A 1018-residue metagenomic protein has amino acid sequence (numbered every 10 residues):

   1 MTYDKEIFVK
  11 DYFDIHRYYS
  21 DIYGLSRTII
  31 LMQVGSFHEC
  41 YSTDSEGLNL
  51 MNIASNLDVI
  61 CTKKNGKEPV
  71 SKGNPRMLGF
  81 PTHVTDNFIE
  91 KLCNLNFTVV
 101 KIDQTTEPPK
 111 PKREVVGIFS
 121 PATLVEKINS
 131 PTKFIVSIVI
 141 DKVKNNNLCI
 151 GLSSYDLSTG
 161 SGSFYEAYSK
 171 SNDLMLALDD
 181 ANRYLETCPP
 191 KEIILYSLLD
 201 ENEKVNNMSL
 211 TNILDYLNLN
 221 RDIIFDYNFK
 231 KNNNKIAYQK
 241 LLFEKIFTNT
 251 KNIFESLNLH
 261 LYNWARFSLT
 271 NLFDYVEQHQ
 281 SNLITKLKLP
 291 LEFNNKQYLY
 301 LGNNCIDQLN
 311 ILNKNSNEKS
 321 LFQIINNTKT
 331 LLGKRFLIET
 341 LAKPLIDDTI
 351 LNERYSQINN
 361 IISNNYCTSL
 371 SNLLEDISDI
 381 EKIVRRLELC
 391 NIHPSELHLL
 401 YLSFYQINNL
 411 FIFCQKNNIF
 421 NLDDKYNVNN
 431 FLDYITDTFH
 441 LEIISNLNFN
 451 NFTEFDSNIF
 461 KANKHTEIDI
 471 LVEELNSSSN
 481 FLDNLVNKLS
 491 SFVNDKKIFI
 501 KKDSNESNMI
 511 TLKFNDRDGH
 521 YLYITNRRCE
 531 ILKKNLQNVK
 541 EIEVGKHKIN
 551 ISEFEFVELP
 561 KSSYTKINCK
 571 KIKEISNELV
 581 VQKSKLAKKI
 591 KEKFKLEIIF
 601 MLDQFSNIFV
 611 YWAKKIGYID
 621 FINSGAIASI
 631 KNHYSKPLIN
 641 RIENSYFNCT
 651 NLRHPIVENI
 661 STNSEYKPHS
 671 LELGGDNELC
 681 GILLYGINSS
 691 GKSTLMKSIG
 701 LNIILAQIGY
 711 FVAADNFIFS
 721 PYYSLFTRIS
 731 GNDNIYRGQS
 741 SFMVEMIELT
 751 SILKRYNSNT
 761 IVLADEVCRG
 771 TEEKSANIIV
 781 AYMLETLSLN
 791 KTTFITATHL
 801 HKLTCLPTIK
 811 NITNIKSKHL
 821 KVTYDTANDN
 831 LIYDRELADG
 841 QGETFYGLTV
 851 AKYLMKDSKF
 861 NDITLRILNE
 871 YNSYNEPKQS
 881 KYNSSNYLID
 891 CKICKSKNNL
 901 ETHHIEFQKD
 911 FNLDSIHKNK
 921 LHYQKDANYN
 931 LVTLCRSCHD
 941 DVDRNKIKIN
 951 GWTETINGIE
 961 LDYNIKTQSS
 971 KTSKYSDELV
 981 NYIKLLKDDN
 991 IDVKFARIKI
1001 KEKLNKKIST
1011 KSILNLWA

Functional and structural regions predicted by a protein language model:
M1-F336, T340-A342, T349-N360, K382-R385 (+2 more regions): Basic, polar low-complexity surface loops/patches
F37-N65, P69, G151, S161-S163 (+9 more regions): A conserved P-loop NTPase coupling/switch region
Y262, N538-K573, I622-Y874, H904: ATPase nucleotide-binding head domains, primarily ABC-like/P-loop NTPase cores
C891-C894, C935: Short cysteine-rich clusters marking metal-coordination/redox-active sites
C894-L931, I947: Histidine-centered nuclease catalytic patch
A927-T953: Short Cys/His-centered divalent metal-binding micro-motifs
K974-I991: Short, amphipathic alpha-helical "recognition" segments used to contact nucleic acids or chromatin
I1000-N1015: Short, basic interhelical loop/turn and adjoining N-cap of the next helix at nucleic-acid- or acidic-partner-contacting
